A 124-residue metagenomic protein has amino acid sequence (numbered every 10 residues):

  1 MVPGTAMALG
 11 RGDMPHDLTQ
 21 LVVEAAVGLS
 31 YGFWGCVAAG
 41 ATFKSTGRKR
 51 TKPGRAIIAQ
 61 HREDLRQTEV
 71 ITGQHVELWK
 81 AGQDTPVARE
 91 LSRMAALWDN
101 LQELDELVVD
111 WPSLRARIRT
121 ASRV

Functional and structural regions predicted by a protein language model:
M1, G10-P15, A26-V124: Metalloprotease/metallohydrolase-associated module, dominated by Zn2+-dependent proteases
A6-M7: A long, hydrophobic alpha-helical segment
V23: Short active-site segment of divalent metal-dependent hydrolases/proteases that encodes the spacing between
